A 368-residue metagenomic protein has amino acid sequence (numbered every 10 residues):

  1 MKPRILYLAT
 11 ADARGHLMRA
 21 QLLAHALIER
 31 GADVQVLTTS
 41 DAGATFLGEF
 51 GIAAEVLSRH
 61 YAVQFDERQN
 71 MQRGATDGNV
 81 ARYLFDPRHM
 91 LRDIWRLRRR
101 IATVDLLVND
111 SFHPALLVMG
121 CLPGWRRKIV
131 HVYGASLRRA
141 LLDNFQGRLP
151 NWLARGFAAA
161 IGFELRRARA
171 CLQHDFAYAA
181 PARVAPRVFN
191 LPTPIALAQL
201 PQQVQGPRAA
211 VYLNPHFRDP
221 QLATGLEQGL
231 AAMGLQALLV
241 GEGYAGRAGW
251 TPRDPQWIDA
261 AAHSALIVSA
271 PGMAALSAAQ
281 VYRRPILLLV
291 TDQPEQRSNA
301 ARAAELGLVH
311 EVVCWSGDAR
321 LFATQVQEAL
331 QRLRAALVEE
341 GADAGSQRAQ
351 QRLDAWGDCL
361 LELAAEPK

Functional and structural regions predicted by a protein language model:
P3, A11, E29-R30, Q35-R82 (+1 more regions): Conserved nucleotide-sugar phosphate-binding/catalytic loop shared by glycosyltransferases and other
L8, Y133-A135, P150-N151, H174-Y178 (+2 more regions): Active-site donor-nucleotide binding/catalytic segment of nucleotide-sugar enzymes
A9-Q21, D219-P220: A short, glycine/small-residue-rich beta-strand->loop->alpha-helix junction that serves as a flexible
M71-A115: Conserved nucleotide-sugar donor-binding subdomain of glycosyltransferases
W125-V188: Active-site-proximal region of nucleotide-activated glycan assembly enzymes, centered on histidine/acidic-rich loops
E242-Y282: Donor nucleotide-activated moiety binding/catalytic core segment of transferases that use nucleotide-activated donors
A275-L276, Q280-R332: Catalytic binding pocket for nucleotide-activated donors in carbohydrate/polymer assembly enzymes
A323-K368: C-terminal amphipathic helix plus adjacent low-complexity, charged tail appended to glycosyltransferase catalytic
